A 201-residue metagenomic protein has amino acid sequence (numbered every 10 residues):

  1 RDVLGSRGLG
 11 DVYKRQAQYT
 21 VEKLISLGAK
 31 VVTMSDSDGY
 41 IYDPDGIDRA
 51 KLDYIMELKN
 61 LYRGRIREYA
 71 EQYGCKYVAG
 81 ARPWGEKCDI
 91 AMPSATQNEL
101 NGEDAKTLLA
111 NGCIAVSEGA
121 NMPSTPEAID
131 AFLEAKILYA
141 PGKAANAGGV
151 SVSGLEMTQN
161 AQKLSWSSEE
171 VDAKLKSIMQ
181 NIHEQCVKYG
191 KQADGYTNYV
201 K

Functional and structural regions predicted by a protein language model:
D2-L9, Y13: Single conserved hydrophobic/aromatic residue that forms the stacking wall/gate of nucleotide- or nucleobase-binding
A17-Q18: N-terminal Rossmann-fold NAD(P) dinucleotide-binding loop
L24: Aromatic pocket-lining residues of Rossmann-like dinucleotide-binding sites
L27-E68: NAD(P)-binding Rossmann-fold cofactor-contacting core
I55-D104: A structured beta-alpha segment of the ubiquitous adenosine-cofactor-binding alpha/beta core
L109-K201: Adenosine-phosphate binding glycine-rich loop
